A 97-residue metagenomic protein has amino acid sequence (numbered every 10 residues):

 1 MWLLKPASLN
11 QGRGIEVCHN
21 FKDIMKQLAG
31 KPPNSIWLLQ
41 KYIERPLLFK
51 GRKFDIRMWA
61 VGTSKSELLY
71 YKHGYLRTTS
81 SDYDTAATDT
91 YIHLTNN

Functional and structural regions predicted by a protein language model:
L3-N97: Catalytic core of tubulin tyrosine ligase-like
